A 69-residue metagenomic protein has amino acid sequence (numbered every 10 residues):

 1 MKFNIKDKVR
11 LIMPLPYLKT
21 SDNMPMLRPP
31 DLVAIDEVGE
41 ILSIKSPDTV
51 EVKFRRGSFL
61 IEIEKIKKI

Functional and structural regions predicted by a protein language model:
M1-I69: Basic/aromatic-rich interaction segments and small domains that mediate binding to polyanionic partners
